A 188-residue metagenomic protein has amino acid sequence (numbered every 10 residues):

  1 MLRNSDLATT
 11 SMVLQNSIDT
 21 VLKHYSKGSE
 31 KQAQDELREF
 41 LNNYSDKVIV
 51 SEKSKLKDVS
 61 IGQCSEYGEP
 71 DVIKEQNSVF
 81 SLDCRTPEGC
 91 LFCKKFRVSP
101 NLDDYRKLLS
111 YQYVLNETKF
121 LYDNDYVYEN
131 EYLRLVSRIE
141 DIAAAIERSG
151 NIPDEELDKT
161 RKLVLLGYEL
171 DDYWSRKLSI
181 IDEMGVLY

Functional and structural regions predicted by a protein language model:
M1, S5-Q15: Active-site-proximal segment of tyrosine recombinases
L7, I18-D35: Catalytic or ion-translocation cores adjacent to nucleophile or general acid/base/metal-coordination motifs in diverse
Q15-I18, L109-S110: Short alpha-helical "patches" and their helix-cap loops
K27-Y188: Acidic, low-complexity interaction regions
